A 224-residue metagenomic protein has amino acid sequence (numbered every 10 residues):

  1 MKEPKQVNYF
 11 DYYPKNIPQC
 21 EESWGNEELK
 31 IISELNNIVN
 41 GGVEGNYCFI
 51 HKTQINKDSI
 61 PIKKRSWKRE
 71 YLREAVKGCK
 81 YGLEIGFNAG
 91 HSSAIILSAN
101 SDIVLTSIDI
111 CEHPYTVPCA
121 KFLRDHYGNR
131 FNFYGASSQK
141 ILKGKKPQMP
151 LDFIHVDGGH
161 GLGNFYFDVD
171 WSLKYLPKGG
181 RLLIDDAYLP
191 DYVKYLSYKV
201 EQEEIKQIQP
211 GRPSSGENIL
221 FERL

Functional and structural regions predicted by a protein language model:
V7-D11: S-adenosyl-L-methionine
I17-K77: Class I SAM-dependent methyltransferase Rossmann-like catalytic core, especially the SAM/SAH-binding loop
Q54-L224: S-adenosylmethionine/decaboxylated-SAM
